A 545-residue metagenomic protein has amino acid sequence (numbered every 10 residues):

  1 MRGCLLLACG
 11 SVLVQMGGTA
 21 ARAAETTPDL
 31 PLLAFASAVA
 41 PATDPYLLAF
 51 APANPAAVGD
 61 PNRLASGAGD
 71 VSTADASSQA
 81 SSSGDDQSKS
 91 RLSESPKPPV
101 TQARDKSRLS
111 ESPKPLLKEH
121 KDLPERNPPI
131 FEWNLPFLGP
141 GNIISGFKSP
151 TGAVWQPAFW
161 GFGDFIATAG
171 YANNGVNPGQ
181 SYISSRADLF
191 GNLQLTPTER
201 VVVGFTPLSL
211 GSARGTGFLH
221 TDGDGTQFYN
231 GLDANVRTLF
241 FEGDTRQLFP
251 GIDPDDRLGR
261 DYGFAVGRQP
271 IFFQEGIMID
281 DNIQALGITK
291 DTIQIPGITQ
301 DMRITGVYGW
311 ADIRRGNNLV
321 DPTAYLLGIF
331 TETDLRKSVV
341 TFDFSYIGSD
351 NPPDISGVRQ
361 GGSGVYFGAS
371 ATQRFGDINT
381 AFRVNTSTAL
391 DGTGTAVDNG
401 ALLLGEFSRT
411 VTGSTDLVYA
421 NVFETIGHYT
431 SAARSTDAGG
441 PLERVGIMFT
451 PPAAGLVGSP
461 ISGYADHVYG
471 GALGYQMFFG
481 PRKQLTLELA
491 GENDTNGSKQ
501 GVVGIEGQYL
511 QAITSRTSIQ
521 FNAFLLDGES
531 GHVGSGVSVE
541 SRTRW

Functional and structural regions predicted by a protein language model:
G17-P178, F190, T196: N-terminal periplasmic/intermembrane-space "pro-region" immediately following the signal or transit peptide
K114-P124, V176-V307, V537-S538: Outer-membrane beta-barrel channel domains
S145-G161, N192-V201, T245-Y262, I293-R303 (+5 more regions): Short loop/turn motifs that connect adjacent beta-strands in outer-membrane beta-barrel proteins
S149-T151, D188-F190, F240-E242, G287-D291 (+6 more regions): Outer-membrane beta-barrel architecture
N177-I183, F228-D233, G276-D281, N318-T323 (+5 more regions): Replace "Gram-negative outer membrane beta-barrel proteins" with "bacterial and organellar outer membrane beta-barrel
D261-G263, Q269-P441: Signature for the C-terminal beta-barrel architecture of outer-membrane proteins
T341-G392, A432-R516, Q520: Outer membrane beta-barrel transmembrane domains
H532-W545: Outer-membrane beta-barrel "beta-signal"
